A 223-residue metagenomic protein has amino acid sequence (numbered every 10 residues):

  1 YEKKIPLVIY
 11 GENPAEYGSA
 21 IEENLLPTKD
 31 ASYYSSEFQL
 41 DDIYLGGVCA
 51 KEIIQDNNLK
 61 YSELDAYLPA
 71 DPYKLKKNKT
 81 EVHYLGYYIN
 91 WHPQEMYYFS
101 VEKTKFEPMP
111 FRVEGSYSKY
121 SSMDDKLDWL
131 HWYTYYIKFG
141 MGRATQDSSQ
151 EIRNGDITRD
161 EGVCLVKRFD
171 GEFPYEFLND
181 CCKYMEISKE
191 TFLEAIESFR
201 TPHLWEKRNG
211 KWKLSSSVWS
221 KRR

Functional and structural regions predicted by a protein language model:
Y1-R223: Nucleotide-activated chemistry modules centered on ATP-dependent adenylation/adenylyltransferase
